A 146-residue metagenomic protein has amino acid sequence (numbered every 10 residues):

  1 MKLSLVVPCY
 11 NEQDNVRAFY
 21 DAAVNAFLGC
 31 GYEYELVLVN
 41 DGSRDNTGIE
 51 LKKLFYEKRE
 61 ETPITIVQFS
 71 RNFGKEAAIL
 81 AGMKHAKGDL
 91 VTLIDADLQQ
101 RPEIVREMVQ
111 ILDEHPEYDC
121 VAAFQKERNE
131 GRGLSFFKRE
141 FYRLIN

Functional and structural regions predicted by a protein language model:
K2-S4, E35: Cell-envelope/extracellular polymer assembly enzymes that use nucleotide-activated donors
E12-F27: Short, well-formed alpha-helical segments that are part of the catalytic scaffolds of diverse glycosyltransferases
E12-N15, S43, R101: Donor nucleotide-sugar binding loop of glycosyltransferases
F27-Y32, Y56-P63: Short helix-capping segments at alpha-helix termini
Y32-G42, T65-Q68: Short beta-strand/loop segment that forms part of the nucleotide-sugar
N40-I49, L98: A conserved acidic beta->alpha catalytic loop
K53, V67-R71, K75-H85, L90 (+1 more regions): Acceptor/aglycone-binding surface of glycosyltransferases and processive sugar-polymer synthases
